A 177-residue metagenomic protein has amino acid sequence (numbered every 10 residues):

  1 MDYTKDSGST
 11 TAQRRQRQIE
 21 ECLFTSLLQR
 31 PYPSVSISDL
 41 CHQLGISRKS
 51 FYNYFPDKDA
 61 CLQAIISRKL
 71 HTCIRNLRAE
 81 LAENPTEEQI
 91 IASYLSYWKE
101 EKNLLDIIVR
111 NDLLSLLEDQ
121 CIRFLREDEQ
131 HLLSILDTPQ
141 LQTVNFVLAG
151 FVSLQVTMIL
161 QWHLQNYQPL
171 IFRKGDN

Functional and structural regions predicted by a protein language model:
M1-S26, R30, D39, Q43: Basic, helix-initiating cap at the start of DNA-binding domains
R14-T25, Q43, A60-E80, Q89 (+2 more regions): Alpha-helical structural segments
S36, S50, L104: Residues in the helix-turn-helix
S36-D39, A60: Alpha-helical residues within helix-turn-helix
G45-F55: Short hydrophobic/aromatic patch on the recognition helix
N84-Q130: Helical hydrophobic small-molecule/effector-binding pocket
D112-V156, D176: Amphipathic alpha-helical packing segments from all-alpha helical-bundle domains
S153, T157-N177: C-terminal peripheral helix-coil segments that are non-catalytic and often amphipathic
